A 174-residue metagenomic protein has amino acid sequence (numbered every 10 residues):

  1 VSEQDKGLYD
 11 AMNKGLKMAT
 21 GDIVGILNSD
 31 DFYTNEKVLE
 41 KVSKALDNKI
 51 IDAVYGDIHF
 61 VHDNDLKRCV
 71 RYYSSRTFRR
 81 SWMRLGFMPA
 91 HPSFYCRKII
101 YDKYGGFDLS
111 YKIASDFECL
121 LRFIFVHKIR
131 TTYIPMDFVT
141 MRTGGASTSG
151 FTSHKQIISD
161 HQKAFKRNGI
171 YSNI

Functional and structural regions predicted by a protein language model:
V1-S153: Nucleotide-sugar donor-binding/catalytic module of glycosyltransferases that assemble extracellular/cell-envelope
D137, M141, S149-S172: Catalytic core of nucleotide-sugar-dependent glycosyltransferases
